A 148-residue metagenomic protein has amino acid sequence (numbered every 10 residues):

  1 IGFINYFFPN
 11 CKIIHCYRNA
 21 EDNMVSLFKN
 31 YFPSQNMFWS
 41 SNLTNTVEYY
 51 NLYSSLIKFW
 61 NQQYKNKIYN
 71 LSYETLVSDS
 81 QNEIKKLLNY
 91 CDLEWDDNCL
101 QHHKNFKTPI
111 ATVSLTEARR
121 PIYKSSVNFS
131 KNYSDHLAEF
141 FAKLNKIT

Functional and structural regions predicted by a protein language model:
I1: Conserved adenosine/adenylate-binding substructure
I4, F8-K29: Conserved phosphate-donor/acceptor-positioning beta-strand/loop module used by diverse small-molecule
F7, L27-N70, V77-T148: PAPS-dependent sulfotransferases, especially Golgi type II membrane carbohydrate sulfotransferases
H15, N70-S72: Structural signal for conserved beta-strand scaffold positions within catalytic alpha/beta enzyme cores
A20-E21, T75-S78: Short, glycine-/Ser/Thr-/acidic-enriched flexible segments
